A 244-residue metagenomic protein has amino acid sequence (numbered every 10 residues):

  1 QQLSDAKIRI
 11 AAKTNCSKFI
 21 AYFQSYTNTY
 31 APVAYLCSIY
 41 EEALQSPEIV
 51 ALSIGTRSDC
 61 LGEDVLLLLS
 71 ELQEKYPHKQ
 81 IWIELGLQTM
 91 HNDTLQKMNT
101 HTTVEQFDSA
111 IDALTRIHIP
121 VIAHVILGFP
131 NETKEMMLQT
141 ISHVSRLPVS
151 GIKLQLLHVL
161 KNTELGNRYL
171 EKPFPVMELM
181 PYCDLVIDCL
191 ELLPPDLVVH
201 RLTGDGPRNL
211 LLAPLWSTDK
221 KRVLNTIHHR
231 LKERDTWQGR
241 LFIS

Functional and structural regions predicted by a protein language model:
Q1-A21, A34, S38, Q45 (+1 more regions): Conserved alpha-helical substructure of the radical SAM core
F19-A21, V50-I54, I81-L85, V121-V125 (+2 more regions): Hydrophobic faces of well-ordered beta-strands that scaffold small-molecule active sites in alpha/beta enzyme cores
S25-S38, A51-I117, L127-L147, L165-M180: Conserved non-cysteine loop/helix-boundary elements of the Radical SAM core domain that shape
Y40-I49, Q139-K153, L224-Q238: Structural recognition of alpha->loop->beta junctions
E41, L67, I187: Active-site phosphate/pyrophosphate- and oxyanion-stabilizing loops and adjacent acidic/basic residues in soluble
S46-I49, A110-V121, L147, L185-L197: A structural motif corresponding to the C-terminal end of an alpha-helix and its immediate exit/capping segment
T56, L156, G206: Residues that line or immediately flank small-molecule/substrate-binding pockets and catalytic motifs
G151, V159-S244: Auxiliary Fe-S-binding modules of radical SAM enzymes
